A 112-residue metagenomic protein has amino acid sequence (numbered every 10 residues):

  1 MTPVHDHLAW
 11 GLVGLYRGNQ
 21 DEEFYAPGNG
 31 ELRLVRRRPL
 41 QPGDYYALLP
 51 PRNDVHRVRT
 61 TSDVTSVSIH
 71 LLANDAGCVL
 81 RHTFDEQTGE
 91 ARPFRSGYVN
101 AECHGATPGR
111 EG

Functional and structural regions predicted by a protein language model:
M1-T2, E22: Amphipathic alpha-helical interaction segments
T2-H7, R57-T60: Short histidine-centered beta-strand/loop micro-motifs that create catalytic or ligand/metal-coordination sites
H7-E22, I69-N74: Short, conserved beta-strand element in jelly-roll/cupin
L12, P27-H56, A91-G97: Short acidic-glycine-tyrosine-enriched beta hairpin
V13-L15, L32-V35, V79-H82, H104-G105: A short, polar/proline- and glycine-enriched secondary-structure boundary/capping micro-motif
F24-G28, S62: Short acidic, glycine-rich loop/turn motifs
P50-I69: Ligand-binding loop in jelly-roll beta-barrel domains
D63-I69, N74-G112: Conserved double-stranded beta-helix
